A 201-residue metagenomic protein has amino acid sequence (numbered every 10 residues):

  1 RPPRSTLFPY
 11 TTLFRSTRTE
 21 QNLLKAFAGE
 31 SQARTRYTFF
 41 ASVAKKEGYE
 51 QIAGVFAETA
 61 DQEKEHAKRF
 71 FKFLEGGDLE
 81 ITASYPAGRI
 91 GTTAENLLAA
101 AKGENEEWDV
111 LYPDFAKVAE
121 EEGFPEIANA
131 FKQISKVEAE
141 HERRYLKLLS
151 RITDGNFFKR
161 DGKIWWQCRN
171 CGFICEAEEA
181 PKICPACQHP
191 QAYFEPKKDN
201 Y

Functional and structural regions predicted by a protein language model:
R1-L13: Short, small-residue-biased leader/transition segments that mark boundaries at the very start of proteins
F14-Y201: Non-heme di-metal
